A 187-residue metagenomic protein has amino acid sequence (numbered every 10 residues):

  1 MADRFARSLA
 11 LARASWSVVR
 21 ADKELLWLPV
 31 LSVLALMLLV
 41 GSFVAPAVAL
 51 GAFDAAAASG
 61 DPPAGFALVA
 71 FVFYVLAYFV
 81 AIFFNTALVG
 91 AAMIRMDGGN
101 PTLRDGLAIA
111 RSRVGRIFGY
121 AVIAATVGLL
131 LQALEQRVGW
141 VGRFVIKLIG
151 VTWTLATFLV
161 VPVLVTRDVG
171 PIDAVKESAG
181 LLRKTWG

Functional and structural regions predicted by a protein language model:
M1-G187: Hydrophobic alpha-helical membrane segments
